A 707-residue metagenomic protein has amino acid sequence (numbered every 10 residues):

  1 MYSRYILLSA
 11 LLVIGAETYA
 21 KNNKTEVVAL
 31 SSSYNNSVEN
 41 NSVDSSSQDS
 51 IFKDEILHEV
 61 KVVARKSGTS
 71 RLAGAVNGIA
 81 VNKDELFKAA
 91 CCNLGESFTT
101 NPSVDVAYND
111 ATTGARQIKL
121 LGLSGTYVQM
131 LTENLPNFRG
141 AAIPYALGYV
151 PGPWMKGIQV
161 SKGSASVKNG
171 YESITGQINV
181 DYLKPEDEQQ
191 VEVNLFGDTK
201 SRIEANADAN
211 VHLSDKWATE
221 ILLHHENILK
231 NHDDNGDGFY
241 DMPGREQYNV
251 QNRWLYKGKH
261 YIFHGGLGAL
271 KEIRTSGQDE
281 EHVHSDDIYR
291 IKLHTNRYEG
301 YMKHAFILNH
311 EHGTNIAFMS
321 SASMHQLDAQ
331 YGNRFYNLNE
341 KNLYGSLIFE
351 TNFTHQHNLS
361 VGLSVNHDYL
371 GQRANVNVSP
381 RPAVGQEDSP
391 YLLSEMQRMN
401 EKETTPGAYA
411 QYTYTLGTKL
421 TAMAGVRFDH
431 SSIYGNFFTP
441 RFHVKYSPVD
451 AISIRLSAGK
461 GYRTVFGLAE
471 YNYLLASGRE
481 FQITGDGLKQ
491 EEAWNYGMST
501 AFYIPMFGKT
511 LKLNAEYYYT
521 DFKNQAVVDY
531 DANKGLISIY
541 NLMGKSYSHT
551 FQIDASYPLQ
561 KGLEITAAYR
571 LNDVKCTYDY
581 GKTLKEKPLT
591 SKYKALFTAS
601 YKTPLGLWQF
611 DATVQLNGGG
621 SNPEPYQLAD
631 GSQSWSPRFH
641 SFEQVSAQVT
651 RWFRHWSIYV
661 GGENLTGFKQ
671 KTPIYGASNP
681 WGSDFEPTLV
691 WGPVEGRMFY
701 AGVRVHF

Functional and structural regions predicted by a protein language model:
N23-F87, G95, G125: Short, acidic, small-residue-rich periplasmic hinge/interaction motif at the N-terminus of Gram-negative outer-membrane
G95-P136: Extracytoplasmic beta-strand/coil segments of soluble accessory domains associated with Gram-negative outer-membrane
L135-K162, V250: Short acidic/polar hinge/loop motifs at secondary-structure boundaries that mediate gating or recognition
Y149-Q190: A beta-strand signature from Gram-negative outer-membrane beta-barrel systems, especially the internal plug domain
I228-N249, K257-I316, A322-E340: Flexible loop and strand-edge segments within Gram-negative outer membrane beta-barrel domains
N315-A329, S447, R455, K489-Y547: Membrane-embedded beta-barrel scaffold of Gram-negative outer-membrane proteins
T415-T418, Y517-D521, N541-Y626, R704-H706: Gram-negative outer-membrane beta-barrel transporters
K523, I565, L616-P625, T650-F707: C-terminal beta-signal and adjacent terminal beta-strands/loops of Gram-negative outer-membrane beta-barrel proteins
